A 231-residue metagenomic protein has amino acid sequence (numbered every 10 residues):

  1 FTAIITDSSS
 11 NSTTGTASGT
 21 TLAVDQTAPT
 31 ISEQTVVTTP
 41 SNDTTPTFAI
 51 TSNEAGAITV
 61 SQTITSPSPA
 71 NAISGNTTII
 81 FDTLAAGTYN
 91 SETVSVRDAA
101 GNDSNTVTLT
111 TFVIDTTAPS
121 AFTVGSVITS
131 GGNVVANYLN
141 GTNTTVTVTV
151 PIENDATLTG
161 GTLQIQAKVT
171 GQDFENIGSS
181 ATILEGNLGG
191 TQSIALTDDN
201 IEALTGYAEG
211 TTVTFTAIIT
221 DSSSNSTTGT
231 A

Functional and structural regions predicted by a protein language model:
F1, S91-E92, F215: Hydrophobic beta-strand segments within extracellular beta-sandwich modules
F1-A3, A231: Intrinsically disordered, low-complexity linker/propeptide segments enriched in Ser/Thr/Gly/Pro and acidic residues
I5-D7, V96, I219: Conserved structural position at the C-terminal beta-strand of extracellular beta-sandwich adhesion modules
S9, G15-S18, P40-D43, A55-A100 (+3 more regions): Extracellular beta-sheet repeat scaffolds used for adhesion and glycan interaction
N11-S12, S18-P29, Q34, T108-I128 (+2 more regions): Flexible, low-complexity linkers/stalks enriched in Thr/Pro that connect modular domains
T21-A23, T30-T35, A49-T51, T78-D82 (+4 more regions): Generic structural detector for well-ordered beta-strands
A28-N53, S120-T142, V146: N-terminal non-catalytic regions of secreted/periplasmic and cell-surface proteins
